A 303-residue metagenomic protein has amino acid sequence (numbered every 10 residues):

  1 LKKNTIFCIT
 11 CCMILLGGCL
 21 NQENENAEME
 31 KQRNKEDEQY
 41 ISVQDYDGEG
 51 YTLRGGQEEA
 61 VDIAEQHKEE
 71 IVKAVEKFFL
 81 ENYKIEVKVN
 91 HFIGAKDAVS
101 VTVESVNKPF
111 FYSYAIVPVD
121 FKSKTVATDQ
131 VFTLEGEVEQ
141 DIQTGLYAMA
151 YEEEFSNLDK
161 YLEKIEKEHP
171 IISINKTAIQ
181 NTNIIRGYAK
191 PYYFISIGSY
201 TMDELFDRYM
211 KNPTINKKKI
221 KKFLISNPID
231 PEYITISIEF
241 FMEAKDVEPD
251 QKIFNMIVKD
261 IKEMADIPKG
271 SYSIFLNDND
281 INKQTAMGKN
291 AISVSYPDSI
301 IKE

Functional and structural regions predicted by a protein language model:
L1-T5: Positively charged n-region of N-terminal signal peptides that target proteins for export
L15-G18: C-terminal motif of bacterial Sec signal peptides marking the signal peptidase cleavage site
L20-Q22: Bacterial signal peptide processing site
D47-K88, I253-K262: Short, non-transmembrane alpha-helical segments in secretory-pathway proteins
I85-V119: Exposed beta-strand-loop-beta-strand "reactive/processing" segments of non-cytosolic proteins
V87-F92, K269-L276: Surface-exposed patches in mature extracellular/periplasmic domains of secreted proteins
F110-G136, D266-K269: A short, surface-exposed beta-strand/turn
E135-G270, A286-Y296, I300-K302: Metal-dependent nuclease catalytic core centered on acidic motifs
